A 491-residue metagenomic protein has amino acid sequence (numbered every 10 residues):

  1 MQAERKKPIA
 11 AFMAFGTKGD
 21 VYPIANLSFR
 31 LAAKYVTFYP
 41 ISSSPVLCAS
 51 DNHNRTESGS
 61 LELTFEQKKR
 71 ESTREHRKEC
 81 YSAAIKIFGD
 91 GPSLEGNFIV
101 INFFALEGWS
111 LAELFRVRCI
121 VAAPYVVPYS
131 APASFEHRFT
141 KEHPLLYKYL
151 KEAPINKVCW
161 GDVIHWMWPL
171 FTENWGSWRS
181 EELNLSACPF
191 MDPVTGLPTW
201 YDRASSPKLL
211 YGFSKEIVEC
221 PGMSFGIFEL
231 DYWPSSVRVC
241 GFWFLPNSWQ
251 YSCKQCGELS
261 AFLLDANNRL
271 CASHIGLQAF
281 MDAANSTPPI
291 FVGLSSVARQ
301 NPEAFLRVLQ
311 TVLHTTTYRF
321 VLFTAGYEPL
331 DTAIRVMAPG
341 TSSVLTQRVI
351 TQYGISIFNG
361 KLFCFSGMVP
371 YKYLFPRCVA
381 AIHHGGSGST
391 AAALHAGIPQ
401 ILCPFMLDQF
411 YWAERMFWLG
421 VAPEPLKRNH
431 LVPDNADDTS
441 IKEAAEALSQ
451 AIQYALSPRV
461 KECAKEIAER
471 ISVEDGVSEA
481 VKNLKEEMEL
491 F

Functional and structural regions predicted by a protein language model:
M1-G176, R299-F491: Glycosyltransferase specificity loop/lid
A14, G212-S214, G241, L294 (+1 more regions): Pocket-edge structural micro-motifs
N26, C220-S224, E229-T351, C364: Conserved catalytic-core segment of nucleotide-activated headgroup transferases in glycan assembly
S93, R203, M281-A284, F375: A short, aliphatic-rich alpha-helical micro-motif
N97-I99, F103, G108, L114-F115 (+3 more regions): C-terminal intrinsically disordered extensions
I120-E219, M223-V239: Active-site-proximal region of nucleotide-activated glycan assembly enzymes, centered on histidine/acidic-rich loops
